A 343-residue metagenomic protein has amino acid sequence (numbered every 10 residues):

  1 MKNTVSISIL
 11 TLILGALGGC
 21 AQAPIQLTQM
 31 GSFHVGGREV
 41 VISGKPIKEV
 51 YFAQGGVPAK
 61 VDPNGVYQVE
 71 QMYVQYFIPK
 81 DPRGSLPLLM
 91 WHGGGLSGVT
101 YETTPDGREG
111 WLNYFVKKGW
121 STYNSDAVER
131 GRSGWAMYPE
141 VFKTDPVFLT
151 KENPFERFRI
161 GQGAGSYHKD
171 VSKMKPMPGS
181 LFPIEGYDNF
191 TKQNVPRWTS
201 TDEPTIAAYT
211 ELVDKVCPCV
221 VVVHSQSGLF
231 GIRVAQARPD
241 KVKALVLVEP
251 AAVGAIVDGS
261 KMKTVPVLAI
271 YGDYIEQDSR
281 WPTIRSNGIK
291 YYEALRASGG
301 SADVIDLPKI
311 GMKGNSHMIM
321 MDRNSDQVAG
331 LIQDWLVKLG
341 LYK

Functional and structural regions predicted by a protein language model:
Q22-R83: N-terminal cap/lid segment of alpha/beta-hydrolase-fold proteins
G84-G93: Short beta-strand element of the alpha/beta-hydrolase
G98-G110, A127, W281: The serine-hydrolase catalytic nucleophile loop
R108-G134: Conserved alpha/beta-hydrolase
T199-V220: Conserved acidic catalytic loop of the alpha/beta-hydrolase fold
V222-G231, A235: Gly/Ala-rich beta-loop-alpha elbow adjacent to hydrolase catalytic centers
L247-L307: The feature captures the conserved acid-bearing segment of alpha/beta-hydrolase catalytic domains
M312-G314, M318-K343: Catalytic active-site module of serine/aspartate enzymes centered on a nucleophile-bearing elbow/loop
